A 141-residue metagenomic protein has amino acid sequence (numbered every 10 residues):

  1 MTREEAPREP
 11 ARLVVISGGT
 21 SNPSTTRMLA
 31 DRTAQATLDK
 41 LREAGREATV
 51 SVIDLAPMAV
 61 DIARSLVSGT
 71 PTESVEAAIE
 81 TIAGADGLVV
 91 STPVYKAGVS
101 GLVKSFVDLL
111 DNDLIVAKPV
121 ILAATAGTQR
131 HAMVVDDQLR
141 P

Functional and structural regions predicted by a protein language model:
M1-V90, A97-D108: N-terminal beta1-alpha1-beta2 submodule of the flavodoxin-like/Rossmannoid cofactor-binding fold
S68-P71, D111, Q138-P141: A broadly tuned preference for mixed-charge, low-complexity surface segments
G84, I115-K118, V134: Short connector loops at helix/strand junctions that flank enzyme active sites, especially segments positioning acidic
T92-P93, A124: Glycine-rich, N-terminal phosphate-binding loop of Rossmann-like dinucleotide-binding domains
K96-A97, T128: A short acidic, glycine/proline-enriched capping/turn motif at secondary-structure boundaries, especially helix N-cap
L109-A124: Short, acidic/small-residue loops that bind anionic groups at enzyme active sites
V120-P141: Short, glycine-/small-residue-rich phosphate/pyrophosphate-handling segment
